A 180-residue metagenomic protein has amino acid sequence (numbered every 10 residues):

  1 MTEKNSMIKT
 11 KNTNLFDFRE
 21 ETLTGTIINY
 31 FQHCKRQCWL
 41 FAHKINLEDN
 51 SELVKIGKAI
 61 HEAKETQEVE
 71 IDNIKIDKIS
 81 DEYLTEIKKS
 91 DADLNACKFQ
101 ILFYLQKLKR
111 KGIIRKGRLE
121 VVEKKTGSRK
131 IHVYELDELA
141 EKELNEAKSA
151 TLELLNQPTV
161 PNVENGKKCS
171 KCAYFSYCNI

Functional and structural regions predicted by a protein language model:
M1-L102, K109: Metal-dependent nuclease catalytic cores that hydrolyze phosphodiester bonds in DNA/RNA, characterized by
T2, I28, C34, C38 (+1 more regions): Cysteine-cluster motifs in flexible loop/terminal segments that predominantly coordinate metals
F18-E21, E153-E164: Short, intrinsically disordered, charge-biased short linear motifs at domain edges
H33, I45-N46, A150, L154-Q157 (+1 more regions): A structural signal for alpha-helix termini and helix-coil/disorder junctions
V54, V69, V121-V122, V133 (+1 more regions): Extended aliphatic helical segments
A59-E62, Q67-D72, V133-L139, A173-I180: Short, charged low-complexity intrinsically disordered segments located at boundaries of structured domains
I79-N156, S170-S176: Nucleic-acid nuclease catalytic cores
